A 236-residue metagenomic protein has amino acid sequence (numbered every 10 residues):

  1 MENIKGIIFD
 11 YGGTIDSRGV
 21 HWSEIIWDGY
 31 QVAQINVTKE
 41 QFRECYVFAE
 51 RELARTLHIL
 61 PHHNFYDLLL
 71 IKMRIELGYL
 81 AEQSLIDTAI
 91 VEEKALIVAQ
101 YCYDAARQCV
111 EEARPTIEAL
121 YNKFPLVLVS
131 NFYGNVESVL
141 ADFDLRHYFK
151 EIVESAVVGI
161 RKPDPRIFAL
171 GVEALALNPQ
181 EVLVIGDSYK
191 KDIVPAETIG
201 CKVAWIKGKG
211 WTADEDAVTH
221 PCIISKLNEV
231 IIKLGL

Functional and structural regions predicted by a protein language model:
M1-F9, E40, D87-E92, R114 (+2 more regions): Asp-based, Mg2+/Mn2+-dependent phosphohydrolase catalytic module
E2-R114: N-terminal helical cap/lid subdomain that shapes the substrate entry/recognition surface in HAD-like hydrolases
F124: Switch/coupling loops of ABC transporter nucleotide-binding domains
